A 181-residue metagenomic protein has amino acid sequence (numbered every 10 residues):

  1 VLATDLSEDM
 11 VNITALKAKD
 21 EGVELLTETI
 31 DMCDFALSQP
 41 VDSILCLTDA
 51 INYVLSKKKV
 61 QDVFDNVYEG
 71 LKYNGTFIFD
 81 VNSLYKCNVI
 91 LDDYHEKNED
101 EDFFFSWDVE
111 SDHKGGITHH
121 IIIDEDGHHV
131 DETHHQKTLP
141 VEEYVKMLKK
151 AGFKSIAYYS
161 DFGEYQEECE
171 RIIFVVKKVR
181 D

Functional and structural regions predicted by a protein language model:
V1-D34: Class I SAM-dependent methyltransferase SAM/SAH-binding core
E8-D9, I51-V54, D62: Conserved SAM-binding loop
C33-I44: A short acidic, Gly/Pro-enriched loop at the edge of an enzyme's catalytic core that lines a small-molecule cofactor
D42-K58: A short SAM/SAH-binding and catalytic strip from SAM-dependent methyltransferases
Q61-T76: A short glycine-rich, Lys/Arg-flanked "PGG" loop and its adjoining helix->strand segment in the class I
I78-M147: SAM-dependent methyltransferase
V141-D181: C-terminal lobe and adjacent flexible extensions of AdoMet/dcAdoMet transferase-like proteins
